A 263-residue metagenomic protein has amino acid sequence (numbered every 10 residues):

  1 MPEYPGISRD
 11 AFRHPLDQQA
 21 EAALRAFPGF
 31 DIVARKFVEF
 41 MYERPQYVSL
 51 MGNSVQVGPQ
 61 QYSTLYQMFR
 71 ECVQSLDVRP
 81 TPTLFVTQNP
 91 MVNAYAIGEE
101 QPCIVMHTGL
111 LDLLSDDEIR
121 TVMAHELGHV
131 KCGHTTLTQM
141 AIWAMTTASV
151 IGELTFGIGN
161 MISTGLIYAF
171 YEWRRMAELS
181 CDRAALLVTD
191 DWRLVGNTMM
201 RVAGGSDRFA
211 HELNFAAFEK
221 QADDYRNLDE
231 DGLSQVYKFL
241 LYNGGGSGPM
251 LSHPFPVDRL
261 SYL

Functional and structural regions predicted by a protein language model:
M1-E100, Y168-F170, S206-D207, N227 (+1 more regions): Hydrophobic or amphipathic, alpha-helical segments that drive membrane association/targeting
G29, V86-I97, L166, L186-L263: Active-site-proximal gating segments in proteases and membrane effectors
Q56-Q60, V105-T121, A169-R175: Short pre-active-site segment immediately N-terminal to the catalytic Zn-binding motif
F69, M106, H125, C181 (+1 more regions): Divalent metal-coordination and catalytic microenvironments
F69-Q74, R174-G196: An active-site-proximal "capping" alpha-helix that borders the catalytic cofactor pocket
L111, S115-C132, T136-L137: Short alpha-helix carrying the canonical HExxH Zn2+-binding catalytic motif
L127-T146, E153, W192: Catalytic Zn2+-binding segment of zinc metalloproteases
W143-E178, A185-V188: Post-HExxH zinc-binding segment in Zn-dependent metallohydrolases
